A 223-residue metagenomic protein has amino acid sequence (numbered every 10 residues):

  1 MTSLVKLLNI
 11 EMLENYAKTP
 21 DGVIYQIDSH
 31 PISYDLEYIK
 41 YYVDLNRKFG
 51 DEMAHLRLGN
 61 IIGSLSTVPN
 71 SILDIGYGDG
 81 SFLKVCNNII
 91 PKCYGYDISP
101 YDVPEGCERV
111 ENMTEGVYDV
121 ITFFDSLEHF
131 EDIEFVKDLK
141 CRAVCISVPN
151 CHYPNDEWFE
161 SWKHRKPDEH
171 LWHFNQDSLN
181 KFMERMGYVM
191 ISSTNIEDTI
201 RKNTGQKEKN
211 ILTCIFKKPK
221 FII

Functional and structural regions predicted by a protein language model:
M1-V120, F124, I133-L139, E157-W162 (+3 more regions): Conserved N-terminal segment of class I S-adenosyl-L-methionine
I24, C151, V189: Phosphate/oxyanion-binding loops and surfaces in catalytic or ligand/nucleic-acid-binding neighborhoods
F124-L127, S147: Residues lining the SAM
F130: Catalytic P-loop NTPase motifs of RecA-like helicase/translocase cores
C141-Y153: Conserved beta-strand signature within the Rossmann-like core of class I S-adenosyl-L-methionine
C145-S147, I191-T194: Conserved active-site loop/cleft motifs that coordinate metal ions or position small ligands
H170-M186: Short alpha-helix
